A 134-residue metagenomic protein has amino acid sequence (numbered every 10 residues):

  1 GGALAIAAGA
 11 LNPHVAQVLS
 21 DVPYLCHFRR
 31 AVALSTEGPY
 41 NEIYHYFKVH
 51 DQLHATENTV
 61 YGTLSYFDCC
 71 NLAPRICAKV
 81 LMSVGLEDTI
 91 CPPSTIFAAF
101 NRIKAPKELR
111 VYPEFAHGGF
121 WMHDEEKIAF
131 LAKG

Functional and structural regions predicted by a protein language model:
G1-A7: Glycine-rich nucleophile elbow surrounding the catalytic serine of serine-hydrolase chemistry
L4, T89-T95: Conserved alpha/beta-hydrolase "acid-adjacent" motif
A7-A55, V111, G119: Hydrolase active-site cap/lid region
A55-L72: Active-site nucleophile elbow and catalytic-triad environment of alpha/beta-hydrolase enzymes
I76, L81-V84, D88: Short beta-strand/loop motif that positions the catalytic acidic residue of the alpha/beta-hydrolase fold
L86-C91, G118: Acidic catalytic loop of the alpha/beta-hydrolase fold
F97-G134: C-terminal catalytic histidine-bearing segment of alpha/beta-hydrolase fold enzymes
